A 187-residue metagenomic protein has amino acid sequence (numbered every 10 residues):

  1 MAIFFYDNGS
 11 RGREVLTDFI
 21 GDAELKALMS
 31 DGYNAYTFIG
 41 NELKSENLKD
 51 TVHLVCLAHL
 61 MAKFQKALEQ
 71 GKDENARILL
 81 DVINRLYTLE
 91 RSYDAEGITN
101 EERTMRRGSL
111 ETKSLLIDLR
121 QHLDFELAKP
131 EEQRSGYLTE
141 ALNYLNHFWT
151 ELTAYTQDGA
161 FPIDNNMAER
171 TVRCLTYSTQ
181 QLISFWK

Functional and structural regions predicted by a protein language model:
M1-K187: Catalytic center-proximal scaffold of phosphoryl-transfer enzymes
